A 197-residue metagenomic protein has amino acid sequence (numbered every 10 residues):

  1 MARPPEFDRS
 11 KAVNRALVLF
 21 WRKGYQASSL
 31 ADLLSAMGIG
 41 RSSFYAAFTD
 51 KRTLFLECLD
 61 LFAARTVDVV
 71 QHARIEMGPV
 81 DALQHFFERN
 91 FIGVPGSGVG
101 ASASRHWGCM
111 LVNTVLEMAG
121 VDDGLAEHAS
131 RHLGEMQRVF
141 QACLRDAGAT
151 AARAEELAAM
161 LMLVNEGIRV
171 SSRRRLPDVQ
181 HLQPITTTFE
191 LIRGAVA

Functional and structural regions predicted by a protein language model:
M1-F7, V196-A197: N-terminal intrinsically disordered/low-complexity leader segments
D8-L17, L33, C58, F62 (+2 more regions): Generic hydrophobic, amphipathic alpha-helix propensity
K11, L19-E57: Helix-turn-helix
K51, C58, F62, T66 (+5 more regions): Hydrophobic/aromatic residues within well-ordered alpha-helical segments
E57, V70-W107, L157-L161: Hydrophobic alpha-helical connector segments
D81, A103-G108, V121-D146, E156 (+2 more regions): Amphipathic alpha-helical packing segments from all-alpha helical-bundle domains
G93-S97, L116-E117, V121, L161-V179 (+1 more regions): Amphipathic C-terminal alpha-helical segment
W107-V115, A152-S171, P184-L191: Hydrophobic alpha-helical segments that form the core of small-molecule binding pockets and/or dimer interfaces
